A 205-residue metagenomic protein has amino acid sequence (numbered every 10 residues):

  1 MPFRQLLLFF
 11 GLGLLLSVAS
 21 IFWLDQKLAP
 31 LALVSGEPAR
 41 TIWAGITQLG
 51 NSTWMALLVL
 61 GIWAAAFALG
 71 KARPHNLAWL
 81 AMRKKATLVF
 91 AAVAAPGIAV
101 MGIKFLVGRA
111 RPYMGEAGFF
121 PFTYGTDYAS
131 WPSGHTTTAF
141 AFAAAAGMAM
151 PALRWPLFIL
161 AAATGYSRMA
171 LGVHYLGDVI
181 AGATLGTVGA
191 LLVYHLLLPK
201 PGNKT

Functional and structural regions predicted by a protein language model:
M1-I62, G102-T123: N-terminal transmembrane-helix/juxtamembrane module of multi-pass inner/ER membrane proteins
M1-L8, A68-L69, G118-T205: Membrane-embedded catalytic cores of phosphoryl/pyrophosphoryl-handling enzymes
M1-Q5, A39, H75-K84, L88 (+1 more regions): Juxtamembrane/transmembrane-helix boundary motifs in multi-pass membrane proteins
S17, L88-P96, V100, G182 (+2 more regions): Alpha-helical transmembrane segments in multi-pass membrane proteins
S20, A65, A99, I103 (+1 more regions): Alpha-helical membrane-inserting segments
Q26-P30, G70-H75, F105-Y113, V173-G177 (+1 more regions): Transmembrane helix-loop junctions in multipass membrane proteins, especially transporters and channels
A29-P30, P74-M148, A161: Membrane-interface loops
L58-W79: Membrane-helix interface/capping segments
